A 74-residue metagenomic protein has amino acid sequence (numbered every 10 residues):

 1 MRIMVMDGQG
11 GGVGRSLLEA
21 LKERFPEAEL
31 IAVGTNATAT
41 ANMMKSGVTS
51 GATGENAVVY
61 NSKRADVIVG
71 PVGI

Functional and structural regions predicted by a protein language model:
M1-G34: Glycine-rich phosphate/diphosphate-binding loop of Rossmann-like nucleotide-binding domains
G8, T35-T38, N56, G73-I74: Short, ordered loop/turn segments at secondary-structure junctions
G12-G14, A39-M43, Y60, V72: Short acidic/glycine-rich loop or secondary-structure boundary segments that cap or lie
L17-A20, T38, G54-A57: A generic local structural motif
L18-L21, K45-V48, A65: Short, glycine/charged-enriched secondary-structure capping and boundary segments
K22-F25, M43-M44, Y60-S62: Solvent-exposed alpha-helices and their adjacent loops that cap or buttress functional pockets in soluble metabolic
A28-T53: N-terminal beta-loop-helix "entrance" segment that forms/cooperates in small-molecule cofactor or anionic ligand
A52-I74: Glycine-rich phosphate-binding loop
